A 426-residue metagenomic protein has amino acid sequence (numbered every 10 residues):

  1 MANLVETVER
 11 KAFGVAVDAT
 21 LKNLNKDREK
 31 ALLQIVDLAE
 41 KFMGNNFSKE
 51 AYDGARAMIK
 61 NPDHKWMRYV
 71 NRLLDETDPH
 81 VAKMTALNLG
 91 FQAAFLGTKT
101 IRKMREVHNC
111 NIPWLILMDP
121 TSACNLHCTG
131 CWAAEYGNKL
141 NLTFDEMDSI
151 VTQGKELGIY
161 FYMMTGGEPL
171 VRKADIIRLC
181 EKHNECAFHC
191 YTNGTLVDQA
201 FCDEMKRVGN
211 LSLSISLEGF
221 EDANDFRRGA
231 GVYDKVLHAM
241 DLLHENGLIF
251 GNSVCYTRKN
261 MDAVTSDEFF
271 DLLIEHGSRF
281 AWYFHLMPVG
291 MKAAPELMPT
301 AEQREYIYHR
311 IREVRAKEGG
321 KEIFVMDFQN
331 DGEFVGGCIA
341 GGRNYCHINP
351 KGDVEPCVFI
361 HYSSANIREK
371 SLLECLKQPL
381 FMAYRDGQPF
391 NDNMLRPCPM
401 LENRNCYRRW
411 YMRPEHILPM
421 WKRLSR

Functional and structural regions predicted by a protein language model:
M1-D53, A57, D225-G341, N349-K351 (+2 more regions): Radical SAM enzyme [4Fe-4S]-AdoMet core and its adjacent flexible, acidic and glycine-rich loops/tails across
A2-V5, E322-K422: Accessory C-terminal segments flanking Radical SAM cores
L33-A200: Conserved alpha-helical substructure of the radical SAM core
C124, F220, I360-S363: A generic "binding-loop/recognition-motif" signal
A134-N138, F220-D222, P288-M291: A short, flexible beta-alpha/helix-coil linker loop
F144-M164, L170-F284: Radical SAM/AdoMet-radical enzyme domain recognition
I150-E168, R385-C398, L424-R426: Short Fe-S-cluster ligation motifs
